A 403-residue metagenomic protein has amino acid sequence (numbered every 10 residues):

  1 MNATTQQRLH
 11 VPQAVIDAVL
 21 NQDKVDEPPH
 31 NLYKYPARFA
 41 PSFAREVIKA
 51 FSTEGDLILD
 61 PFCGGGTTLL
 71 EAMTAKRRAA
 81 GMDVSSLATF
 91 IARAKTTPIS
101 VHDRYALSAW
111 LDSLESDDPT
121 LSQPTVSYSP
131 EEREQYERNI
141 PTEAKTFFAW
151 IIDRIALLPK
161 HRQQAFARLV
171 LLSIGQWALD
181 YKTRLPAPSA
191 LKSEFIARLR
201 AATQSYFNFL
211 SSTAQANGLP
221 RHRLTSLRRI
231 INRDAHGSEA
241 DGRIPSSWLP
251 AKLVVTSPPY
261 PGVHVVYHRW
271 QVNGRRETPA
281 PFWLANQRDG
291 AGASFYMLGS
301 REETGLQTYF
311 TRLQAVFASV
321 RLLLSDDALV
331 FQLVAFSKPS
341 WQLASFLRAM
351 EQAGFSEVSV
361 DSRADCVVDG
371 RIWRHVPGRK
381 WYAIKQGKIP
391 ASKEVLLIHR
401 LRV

Functional and structural regions predicted by a protein language model:
M1-E54: S-adenosyl-L-methionine
A44, D56-A75, A79-S86, A92 (+4 more regions): Conserved proline-anchored active-site loop of SAM-dependent methyltransferases that bridges a beta-strand
L87-L158, P279-Y296: Conserved phosphoryl-transfer catalytic core
A106, W110, E277-P279, W341-R374: Conserved Class I S-adenosyl-L-methionine
E131, A149, D153, L172-G175 (+3 more regions): Substrate-binding/catalytic lobe of Class I Rossmann-like enzymes that use SAM or dcSAM, i.e., the mid-to-C-terminal
A144-T256, P261-V265: SAM-dependent nucleic-acid methyltransferase catalytic core
G242-L253, P259-D326: SAM-dependent methyltransferase catalytic-core segment centered on the flexible catalytic loop and adjoining short
S337-P339, S356-V403: Class I S-adenosyl-L-methionine
